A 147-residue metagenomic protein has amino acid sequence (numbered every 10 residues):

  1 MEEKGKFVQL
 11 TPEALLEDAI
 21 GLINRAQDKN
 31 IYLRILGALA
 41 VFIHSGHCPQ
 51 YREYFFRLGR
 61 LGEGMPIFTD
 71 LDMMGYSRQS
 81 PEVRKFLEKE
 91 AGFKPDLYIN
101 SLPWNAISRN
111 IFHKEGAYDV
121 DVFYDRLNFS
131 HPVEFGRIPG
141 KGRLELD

Functional and structural regions predicted by a protein language model:
M1-E2, L33, P132, I138: Compositionally biased, low-complexity repeat tracts
M1-G5, Y32, A38-S45, E90-G92 (+1 more regions): A generic short-segment signal for beta-strand/edge and adjacent turn/coil regions
M1-I31: N-terminal regions immediately upstream of nucleotidyltransferase
T11-A14, I20, S45, Y51-Y54 (+1 more regions): A short linear-motif detector with a strong N-terminal bias
I23-L71, Y76-R84: Active-site nucleotide-donor binding segment shared across nucleotidyl transfer reactions
E88-G140: Conserved catalytic core of two-metal-ion nucleotidyltransferases
P139-D147: Short, intrinsically disordered, charge-balanced linker/junction segments flanking boundaries in proteins
